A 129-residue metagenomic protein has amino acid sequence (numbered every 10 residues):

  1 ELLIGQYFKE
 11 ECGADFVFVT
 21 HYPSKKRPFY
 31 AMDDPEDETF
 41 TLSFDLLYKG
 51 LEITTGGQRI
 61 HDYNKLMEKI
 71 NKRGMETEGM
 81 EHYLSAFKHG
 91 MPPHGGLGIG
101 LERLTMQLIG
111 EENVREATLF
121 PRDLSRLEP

Functional and structural regions predicted by a protein language model:
E1-P129: A translation/RNA-centric and nucleic-acid-associated enzymatic feature enriched in Class II aminoacyl-tRNA synthetases
